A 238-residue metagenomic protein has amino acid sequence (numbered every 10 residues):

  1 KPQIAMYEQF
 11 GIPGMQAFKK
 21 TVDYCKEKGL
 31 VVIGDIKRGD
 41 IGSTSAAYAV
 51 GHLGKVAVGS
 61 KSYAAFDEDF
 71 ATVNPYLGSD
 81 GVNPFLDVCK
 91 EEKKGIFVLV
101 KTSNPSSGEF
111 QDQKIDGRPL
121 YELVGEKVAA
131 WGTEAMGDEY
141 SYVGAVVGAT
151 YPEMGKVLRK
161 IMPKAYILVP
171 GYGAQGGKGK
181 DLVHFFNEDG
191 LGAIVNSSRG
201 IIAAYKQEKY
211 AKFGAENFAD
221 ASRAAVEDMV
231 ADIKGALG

Functional and structural regions predicted by a protein language model:
K1-M15: Glycine-rich, proline-tolerant flexible connector loops at the mouths of alpha/beta enzymes
P2, V32-G34, A71-V73, I96-V100 (+3 more regions): Hydrophobic faces of well-ordered beta-strands that scaffold small-molecule active sites in alpha/beta enzyme cores
Q3-Y7, K37-I41, N74-Y76, K101-P105 (+3 more regions): Active-site beta-loop-alpha junctions enriched in small/polar residues
Q16-D40: Catalytic PLP-binding core of fold-type I/II PLP enzymes
V22-E27, L86-E92, R159-M162, V183-G190: Acidic (Asp/Glu)-rich catalytic clusters
I36, D40-G144: Conserved anion-binding
A145, A149-N196, G200-Q207: A C-terminal functional module that forms or caps the active site or interfaces directly with catalytic machinery
L182-E188, A203-G238: C-terminal helical cap(s) of enzyme catalytic domains, especially alpha/beta-barrels
